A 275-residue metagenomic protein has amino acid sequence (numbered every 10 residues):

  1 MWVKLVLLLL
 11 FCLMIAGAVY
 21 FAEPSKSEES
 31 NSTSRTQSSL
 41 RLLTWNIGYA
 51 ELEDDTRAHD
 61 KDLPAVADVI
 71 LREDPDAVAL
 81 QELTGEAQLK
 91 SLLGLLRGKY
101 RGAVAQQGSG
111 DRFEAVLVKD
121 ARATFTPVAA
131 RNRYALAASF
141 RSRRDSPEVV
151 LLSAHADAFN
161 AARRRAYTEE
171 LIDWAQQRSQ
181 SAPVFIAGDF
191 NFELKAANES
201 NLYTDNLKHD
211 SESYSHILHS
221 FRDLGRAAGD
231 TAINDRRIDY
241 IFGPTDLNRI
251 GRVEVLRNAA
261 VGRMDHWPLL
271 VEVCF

Functional and structural regions predicted by a protein language model:
W2-L95, F275: N-terminal, active-site-proximal structural segment of metallo-dependent hydrolase catalytic domains
K4-L8, G17-N31, A130, S139 (+2 more regions): Metal-dependent phosphoester-hydrolase catalytic domains
S34-Q37, L71-R72, G94-G98, G108-G110 (+6 more regions): Extracellular/periplasmic catalytic domains that process cell-envelope and extracellular macromolecules
L40-I47, V66-L89, A138, V150-A154 (+3 more regions): Active-site beta-strand/loop signature of hydrolases that rely on acidic residues for catalysis
I47-A50, L83-A87, G108-D111, A123 (+4 more regions): Solvent-exposed loop/turn segments at secondary-structure junctions within structured extracellular/periplasmic domains
E53-R57, S91-L92, R163-A166, A196-L202: Short aromatic-enriched loop/helix-cap "lid" or pocket-rim segments at secondary-structure transitions that line
K61, A65-D68, A87, S91 (+4 more regions): Extracytoplasmic/secreted proteins, especially bacterial periplasmic and envelope-associated proteins
A77, Q81-A156: Structured beta-strand-rich core segments of catalytic domains in phosphoester-bond hydrolases
